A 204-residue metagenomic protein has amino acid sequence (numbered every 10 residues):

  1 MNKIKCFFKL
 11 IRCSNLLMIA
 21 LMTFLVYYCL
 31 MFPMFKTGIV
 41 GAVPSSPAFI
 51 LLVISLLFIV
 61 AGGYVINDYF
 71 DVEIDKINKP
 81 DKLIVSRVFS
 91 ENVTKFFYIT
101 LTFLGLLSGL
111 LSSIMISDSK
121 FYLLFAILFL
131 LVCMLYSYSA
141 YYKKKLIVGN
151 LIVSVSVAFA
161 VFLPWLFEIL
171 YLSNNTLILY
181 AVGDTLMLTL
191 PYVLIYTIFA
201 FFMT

Functional and structural regions predicted by a protein language model:
M1-T204: Multi-pass alpha-helical membrane architecture of UbiA-family and related isoprenoid/lipid prenyltransferases
